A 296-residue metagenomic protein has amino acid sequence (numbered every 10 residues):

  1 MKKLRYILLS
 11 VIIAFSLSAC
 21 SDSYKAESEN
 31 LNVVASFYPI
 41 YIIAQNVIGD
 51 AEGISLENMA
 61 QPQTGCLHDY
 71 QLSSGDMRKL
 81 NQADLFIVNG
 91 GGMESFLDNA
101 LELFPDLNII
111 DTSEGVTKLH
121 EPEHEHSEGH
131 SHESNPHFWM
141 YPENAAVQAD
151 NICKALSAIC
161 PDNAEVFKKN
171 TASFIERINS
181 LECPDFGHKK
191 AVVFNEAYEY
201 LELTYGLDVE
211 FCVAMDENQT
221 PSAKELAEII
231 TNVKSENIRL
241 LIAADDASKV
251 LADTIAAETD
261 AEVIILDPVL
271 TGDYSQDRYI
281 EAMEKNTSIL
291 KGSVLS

Functional and structural regions predicted by a protein language model:
K3-S23: Sec-dependent N-terminal signal peptides of Gram-positive bacterial secreted proteins and lipoproteins
C20-S296: Extracytoplasmic metal-acquisition and chelation regions
